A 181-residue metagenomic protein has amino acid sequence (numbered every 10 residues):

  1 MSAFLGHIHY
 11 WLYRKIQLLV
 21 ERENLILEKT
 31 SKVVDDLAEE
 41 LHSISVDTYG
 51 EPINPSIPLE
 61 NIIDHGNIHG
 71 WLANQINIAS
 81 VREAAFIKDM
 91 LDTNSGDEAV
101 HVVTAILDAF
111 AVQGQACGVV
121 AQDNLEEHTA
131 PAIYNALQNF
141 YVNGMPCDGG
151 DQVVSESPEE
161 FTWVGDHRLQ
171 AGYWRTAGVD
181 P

Functional and structural regions predicted by a protein language model:
M1-E156: N-terminal accessory segment detector
P158-P181: Short, hydrophobic/π-rich interface segment
